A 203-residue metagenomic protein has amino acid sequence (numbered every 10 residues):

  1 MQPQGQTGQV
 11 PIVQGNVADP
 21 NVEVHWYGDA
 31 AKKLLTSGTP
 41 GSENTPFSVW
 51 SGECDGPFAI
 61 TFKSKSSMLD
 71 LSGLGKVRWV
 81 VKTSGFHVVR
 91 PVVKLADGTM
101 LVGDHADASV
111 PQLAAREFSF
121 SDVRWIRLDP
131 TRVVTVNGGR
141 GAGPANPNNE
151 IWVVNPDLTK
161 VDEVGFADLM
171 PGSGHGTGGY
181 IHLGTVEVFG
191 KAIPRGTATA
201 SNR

Functional and structural regions predicted by a protein language model:
M1-R203: Beta-rich carbohydrate-recognition modules and glycan-binding surfaces
